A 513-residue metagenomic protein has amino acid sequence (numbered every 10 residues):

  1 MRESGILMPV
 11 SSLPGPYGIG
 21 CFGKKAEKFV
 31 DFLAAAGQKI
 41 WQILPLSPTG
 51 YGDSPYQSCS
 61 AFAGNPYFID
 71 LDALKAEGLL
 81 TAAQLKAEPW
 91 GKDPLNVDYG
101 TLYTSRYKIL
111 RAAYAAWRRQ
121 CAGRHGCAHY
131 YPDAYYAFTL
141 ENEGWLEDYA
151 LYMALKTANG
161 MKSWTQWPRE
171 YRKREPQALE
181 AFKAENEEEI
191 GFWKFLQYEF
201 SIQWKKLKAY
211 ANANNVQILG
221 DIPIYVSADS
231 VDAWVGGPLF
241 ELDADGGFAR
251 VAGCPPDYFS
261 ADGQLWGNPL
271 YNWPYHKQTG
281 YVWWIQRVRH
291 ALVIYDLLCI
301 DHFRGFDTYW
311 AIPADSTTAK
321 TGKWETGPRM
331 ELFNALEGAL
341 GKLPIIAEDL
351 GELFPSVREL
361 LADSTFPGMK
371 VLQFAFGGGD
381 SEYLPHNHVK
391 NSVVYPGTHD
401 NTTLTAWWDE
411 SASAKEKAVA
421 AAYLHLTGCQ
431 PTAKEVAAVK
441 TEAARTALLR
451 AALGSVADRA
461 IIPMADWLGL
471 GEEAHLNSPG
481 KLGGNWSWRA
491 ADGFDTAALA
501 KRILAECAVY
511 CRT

Functional and structural regions predicted by a protein language model:
M1-G37: Mature N-terminal, pre-catalytic/accessory segment of carbohydrate-active enzymes
P9, G15-G18, D53-Q197, V226-I461 (+3 more regions): Alpha-amylase-like alpha-glycosidases and glucanotransferases acting on alpha-linked glucans and related
K24-D31, I202-Y210, W284-Q286, G379 (+1 more regions): Short alpha-helical segments and helix-capping/turn motifs at coil-helix boundaries
K24-T49, V293-Y295, A452: Catalytic domains of carbohydrate-active enzymes, especially glycoside hydrolases
A34, W204-N214, E337, L361-A362: Surface-exposed amphipathic alpha-helices with a cationic face
L44, Q217-L219, P223, L297 (+1 more regions): Outer-envelope exported proteins of Gram-negative bacteria
W193-V226: Conserved, well-ordered alpha-helix/loop/beta-strand core segments that scaffold catalytic motifs
G469-T513: Structured C-terminal cap/extension of enzyme domains
